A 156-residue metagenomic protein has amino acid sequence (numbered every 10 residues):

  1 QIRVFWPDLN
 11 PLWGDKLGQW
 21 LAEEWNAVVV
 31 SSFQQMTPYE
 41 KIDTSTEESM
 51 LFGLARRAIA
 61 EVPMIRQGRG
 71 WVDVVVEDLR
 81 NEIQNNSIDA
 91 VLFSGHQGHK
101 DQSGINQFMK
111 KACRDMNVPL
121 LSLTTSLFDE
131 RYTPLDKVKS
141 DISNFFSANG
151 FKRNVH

Functional and structural regions predicted by a protein language model:
Q1-R3: A short, charged/proline- and glycine-enriched loop that marks the coil->beta-strand transition at the N-terminal
W6-P11, G95-H96: Structural motif
L9-R80: Redox- and metal-dependent alpha/beta enzyme cores, enriched for Fe-S-associated oxidoreductases and cofactor-handling
L17, D78-L79, I105-A112, D141: A general structural detector for well-ordered alpha-helical segments in enzyme core domains, enriched
W25, M116-N117: Short, structured coil segments at secondary-structure junctions
I59-Q107: Extended, compositionally biased non-globular segments
K110-R114, L120-H156: C-terminal regions of proteins
